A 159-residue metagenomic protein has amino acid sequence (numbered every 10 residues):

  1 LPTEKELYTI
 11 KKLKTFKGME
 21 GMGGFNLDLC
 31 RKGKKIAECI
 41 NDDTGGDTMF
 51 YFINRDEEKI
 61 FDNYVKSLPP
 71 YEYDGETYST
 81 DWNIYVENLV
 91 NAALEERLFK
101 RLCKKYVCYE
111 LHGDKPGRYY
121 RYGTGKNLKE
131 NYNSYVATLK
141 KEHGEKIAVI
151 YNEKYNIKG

Functional and structural regions predicted by a protein language model:
L1-G159: Terminal leader/tail segments of proteins
